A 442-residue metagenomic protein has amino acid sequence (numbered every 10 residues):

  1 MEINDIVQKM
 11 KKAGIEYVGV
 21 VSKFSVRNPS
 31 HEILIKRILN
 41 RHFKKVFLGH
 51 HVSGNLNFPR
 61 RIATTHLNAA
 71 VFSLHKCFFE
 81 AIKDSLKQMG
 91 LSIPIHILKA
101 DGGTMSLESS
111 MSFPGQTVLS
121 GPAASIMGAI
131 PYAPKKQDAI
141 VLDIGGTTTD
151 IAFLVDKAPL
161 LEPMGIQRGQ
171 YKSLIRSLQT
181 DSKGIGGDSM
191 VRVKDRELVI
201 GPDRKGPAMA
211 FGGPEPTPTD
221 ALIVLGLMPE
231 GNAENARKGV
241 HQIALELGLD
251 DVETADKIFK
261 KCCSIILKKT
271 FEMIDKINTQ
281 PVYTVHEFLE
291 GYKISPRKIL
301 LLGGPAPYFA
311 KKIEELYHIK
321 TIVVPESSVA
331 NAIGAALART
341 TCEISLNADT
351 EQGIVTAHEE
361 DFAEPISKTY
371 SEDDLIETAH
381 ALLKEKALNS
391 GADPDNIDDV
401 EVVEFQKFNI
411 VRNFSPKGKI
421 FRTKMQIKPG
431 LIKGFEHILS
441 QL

Functional and structural regions predicted by a protein language model:
M1, F58-H66, M105-F113, I243-T254: Gly-rich Lys/Arg/Thr-decorated short loops/hinges at beta-loop-alpha junctions or inter-strand turns that position
M1-G54, T217-A244, H380-F408: Conserved phosphate-binding loops in N-terminal lobes of ATP-dependent enzymes of the actin/Hsp70/sugar-kinase
I15-F24, K45-F47, L86, S92-L98 (+3 more regions): Short glycine-rich phosphate-binding loop at a beta-alpha junction
K23-S25, H51-S53, A100-G102, D156 (+2 more regions): Short, ordered loop/turn segments at secondary-structure junctions
H42-T65, H318-I333: Conserved phosphate-binding/catalytic loops in two-lobed NTP-binding clefts
L48, S92-E108, G304-L316: Acidic-glycine-rich active-site phosphate/pyrophosphate-binding loop
Q116-K136, A152-G391, N413-L442: Helical "lid/coupling" subdomains associated with nucleotide-phosphate turnover
